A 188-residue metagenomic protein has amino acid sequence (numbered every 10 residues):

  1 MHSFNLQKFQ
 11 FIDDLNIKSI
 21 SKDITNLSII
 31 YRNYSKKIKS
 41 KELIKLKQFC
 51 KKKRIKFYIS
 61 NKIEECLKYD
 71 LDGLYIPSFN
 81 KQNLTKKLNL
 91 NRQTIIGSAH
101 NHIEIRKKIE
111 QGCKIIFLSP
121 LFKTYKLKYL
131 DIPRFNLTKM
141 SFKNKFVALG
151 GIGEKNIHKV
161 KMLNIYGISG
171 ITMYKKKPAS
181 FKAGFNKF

Functional and structural regions predicted by a protein language model:
M1-I24, N33, I44: N-terminal targeting/leader regions
F4-I12, L27-Y31, F57-I59, L74-I76 (+4 more regions): Hydrophobic faces of well-ordered beta-strands that scaffold small-molecule active sites in alpha/beta enzyme cores
Q10-D23, N61-E64, H100-K107, G153-H158: Short, acidic/polar
D23-I24, Y69, Q111, M162-N164: Structural motif
I29, C66, K108, I116 (+1 more regions): Conserved, mostly hydrophobic/aromatic
E42-Y58, K81, K86-H102, Y129-G153 (+1 more regions): Alpha-helix-loop-beta-strand connector modules within alpha/beta enzyme cores
L74-K86, I115-D131, I152-F188: Glycine-rich phosphate-binding active-site loops on the catalytic face of alpha/beta enzymes
T94-K126, L130: Internal catalytic-core helix/loop-beta-alpha segment that presents or stabilizes conserved functional determinants
